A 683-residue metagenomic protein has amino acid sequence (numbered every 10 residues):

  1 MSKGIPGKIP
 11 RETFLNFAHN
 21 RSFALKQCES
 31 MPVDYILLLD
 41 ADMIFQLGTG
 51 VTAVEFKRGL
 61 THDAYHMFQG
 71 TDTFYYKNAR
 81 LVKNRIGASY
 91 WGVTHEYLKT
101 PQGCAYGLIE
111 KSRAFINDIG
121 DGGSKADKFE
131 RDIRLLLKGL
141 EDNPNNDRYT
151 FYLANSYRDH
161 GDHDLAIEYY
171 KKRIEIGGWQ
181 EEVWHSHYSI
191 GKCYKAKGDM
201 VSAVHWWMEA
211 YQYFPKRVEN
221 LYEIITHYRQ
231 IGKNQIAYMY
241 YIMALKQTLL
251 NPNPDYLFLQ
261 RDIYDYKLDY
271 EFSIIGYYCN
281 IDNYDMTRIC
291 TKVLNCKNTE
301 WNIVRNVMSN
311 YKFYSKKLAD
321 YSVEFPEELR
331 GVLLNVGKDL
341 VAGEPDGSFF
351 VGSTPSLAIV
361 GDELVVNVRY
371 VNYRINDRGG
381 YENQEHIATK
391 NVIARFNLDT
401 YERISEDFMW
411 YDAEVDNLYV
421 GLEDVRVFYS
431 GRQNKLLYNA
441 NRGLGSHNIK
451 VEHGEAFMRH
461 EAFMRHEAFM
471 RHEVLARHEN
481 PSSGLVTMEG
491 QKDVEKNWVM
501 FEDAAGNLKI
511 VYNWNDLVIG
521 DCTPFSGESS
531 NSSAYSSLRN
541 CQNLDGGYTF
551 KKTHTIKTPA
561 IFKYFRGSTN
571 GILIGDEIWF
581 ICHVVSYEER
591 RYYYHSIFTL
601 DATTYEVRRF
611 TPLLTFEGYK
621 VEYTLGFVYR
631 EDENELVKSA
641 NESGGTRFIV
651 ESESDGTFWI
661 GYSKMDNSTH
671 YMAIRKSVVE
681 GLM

Functional and structural regions predicted by a protein language model:
M1-V33: Active-site-proximal specificity loops/subdomain of glycosyltransferases
H19-K26, I36, M43-E168, G178: Catalytic-site signature of metal-activated, phosphate-bearing donor transferases, centered on the GT-A/GT-A-like
D132, A166, A203, A237 (+1 more regions): Single-residue signature of alpha-solenoid repeat helices
Y149, V183-S186, N220, P254 (+3 more regions): TPR alpha-solenoid repeat register
H160, K197, I231, C279-N280: Structural motif corresponding to the intra-repeat A-B loop/turn of tetratricopeptide repeats
L221, D320-M683: Beta-propeller domains
